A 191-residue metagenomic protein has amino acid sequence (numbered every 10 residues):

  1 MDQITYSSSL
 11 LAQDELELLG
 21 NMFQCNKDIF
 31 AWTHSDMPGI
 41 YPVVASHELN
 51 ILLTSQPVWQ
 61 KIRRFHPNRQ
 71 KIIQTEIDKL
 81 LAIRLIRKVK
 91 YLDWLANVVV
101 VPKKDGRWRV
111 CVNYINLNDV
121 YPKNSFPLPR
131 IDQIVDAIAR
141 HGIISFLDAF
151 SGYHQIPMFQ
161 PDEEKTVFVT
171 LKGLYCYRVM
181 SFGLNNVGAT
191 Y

Functional and structural regions predicted by a protein language model:
M1-Y191: Retroelement reverse transcriptase polymerase core
